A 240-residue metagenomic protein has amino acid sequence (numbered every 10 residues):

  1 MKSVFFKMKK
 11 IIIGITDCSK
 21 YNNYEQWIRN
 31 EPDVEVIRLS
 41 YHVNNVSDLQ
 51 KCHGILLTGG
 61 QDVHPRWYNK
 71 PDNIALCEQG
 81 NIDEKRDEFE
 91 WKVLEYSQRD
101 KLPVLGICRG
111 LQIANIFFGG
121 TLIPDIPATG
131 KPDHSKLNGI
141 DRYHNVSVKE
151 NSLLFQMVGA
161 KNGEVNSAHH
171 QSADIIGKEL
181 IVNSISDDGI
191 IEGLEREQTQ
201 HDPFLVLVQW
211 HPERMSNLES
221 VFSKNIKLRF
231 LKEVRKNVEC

Functional and structural regions predicted by a protein language model:
M1-I107, N115-F117, I123, P127-M157 (+3 more regions): N-terminal beta1-alpha1 cap of cysteine-dependent amidohydrolase-like domains
G110: Conserved SAM-binding loop
V158-E164: Catalytic cores of DNA base-excision repair glycosylases
K161, H201-P203: A short helix-to-beta-strand connector/capping loop
S167: Short, basic/aromatic recognition patches
P203-M215: Short helix/strand-capping connector loops at secondary-structure junctions
